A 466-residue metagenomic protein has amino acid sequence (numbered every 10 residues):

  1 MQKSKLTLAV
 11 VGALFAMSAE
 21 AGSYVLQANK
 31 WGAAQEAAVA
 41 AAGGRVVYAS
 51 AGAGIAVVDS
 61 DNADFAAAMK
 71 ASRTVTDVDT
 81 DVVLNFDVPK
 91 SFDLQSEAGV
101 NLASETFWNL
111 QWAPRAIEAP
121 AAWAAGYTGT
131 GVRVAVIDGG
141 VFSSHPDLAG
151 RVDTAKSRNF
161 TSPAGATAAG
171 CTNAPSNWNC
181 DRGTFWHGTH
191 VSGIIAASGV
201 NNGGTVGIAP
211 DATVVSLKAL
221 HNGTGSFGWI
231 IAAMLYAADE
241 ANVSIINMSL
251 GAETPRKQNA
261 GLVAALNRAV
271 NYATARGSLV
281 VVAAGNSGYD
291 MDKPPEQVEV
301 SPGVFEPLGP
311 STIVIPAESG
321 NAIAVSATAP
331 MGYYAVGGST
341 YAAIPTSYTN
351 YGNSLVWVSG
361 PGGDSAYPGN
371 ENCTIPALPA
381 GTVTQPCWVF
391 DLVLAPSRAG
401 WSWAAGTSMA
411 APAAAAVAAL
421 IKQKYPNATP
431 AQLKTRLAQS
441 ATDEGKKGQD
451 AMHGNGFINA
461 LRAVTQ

Functional and structural regions predicted by a protein language model:
M1-T7: Bacterial N-terminal signal peptides that target proteins for export
A16-S18: N-terminal signal peptide c-region/cleavage motif recognized by signal peptidases
Y24-V25, V47-Y48, A56-V57, D79 (+14 more regions): Structural recognition of the beta-strand scaffold that forms the well-ordered cores of secreted hydrolase catalytic
K30-L110, G332, I344: Autoinhibitory propeptides
G99-D211, A232, Y236-I245, G251-A252 (+4 more regions): Active-site core segment of subtilase-fold serine proteases
A124, T128-T130, S198-N202, S216-N321 (+3 more regions): Substrate-binding/access-modulating region of protease and related hydrolase catalytic domains
S278, F305-Q423, N427: Extracellular S/T/G-rich loop segment that most often corresponds to the catalytic His/Ser-adjacent loop
P430-D443: Short, well-structured alpha-helical segments that form the helix of a local strand-helix-strand
